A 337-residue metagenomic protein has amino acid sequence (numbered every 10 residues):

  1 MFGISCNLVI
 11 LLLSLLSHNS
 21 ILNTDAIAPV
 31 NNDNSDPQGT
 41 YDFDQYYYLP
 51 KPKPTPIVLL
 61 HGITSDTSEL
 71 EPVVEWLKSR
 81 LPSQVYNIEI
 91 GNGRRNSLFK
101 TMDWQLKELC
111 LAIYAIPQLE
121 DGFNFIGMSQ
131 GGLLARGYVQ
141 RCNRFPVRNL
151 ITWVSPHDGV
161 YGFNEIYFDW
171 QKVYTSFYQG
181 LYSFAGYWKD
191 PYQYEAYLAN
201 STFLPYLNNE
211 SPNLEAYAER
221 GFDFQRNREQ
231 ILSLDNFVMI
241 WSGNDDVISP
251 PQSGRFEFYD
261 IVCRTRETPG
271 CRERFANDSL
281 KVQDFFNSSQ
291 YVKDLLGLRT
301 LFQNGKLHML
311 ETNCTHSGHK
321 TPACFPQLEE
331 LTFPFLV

Functional and structural regions predicted by a protein language model:
F2, L12-Y47, K53: N-terminal signal peptide
G39-S83, N87-G91: Short, surface-exposed "cap/lid" segments of acyl-processing enzymes
P50-P52, P117-L119, I126-M128, N143-P146 (+2 more regions): Extracellular/periplasmic catalytic domains that process cell-envelope and extracellular macromolecules
H61, D103-S201: Serine-dependent carboxylesterase/thioesterase catalytic core of lipase-like alpha/beta-hydrolase/SGNH enzymes
I63-S65, N92-R94, Q130-L133, S155-G159 (+2 more regions): Solvent-exposed loop/turn segments at secondary-structure junctions within structured extracellular/periplasmic domains
R94-L106: Catalytic nucleophile-loop/oxyanion-hole region of alpha/beta-hydrolase and closely related hydrolase-like folds
W188-P251: Serine-hydrolase catalytic core
F224-V337: C-terminal catalytic-base region of ester-bond hydrolases, centering on the histidine of the charge-relay
